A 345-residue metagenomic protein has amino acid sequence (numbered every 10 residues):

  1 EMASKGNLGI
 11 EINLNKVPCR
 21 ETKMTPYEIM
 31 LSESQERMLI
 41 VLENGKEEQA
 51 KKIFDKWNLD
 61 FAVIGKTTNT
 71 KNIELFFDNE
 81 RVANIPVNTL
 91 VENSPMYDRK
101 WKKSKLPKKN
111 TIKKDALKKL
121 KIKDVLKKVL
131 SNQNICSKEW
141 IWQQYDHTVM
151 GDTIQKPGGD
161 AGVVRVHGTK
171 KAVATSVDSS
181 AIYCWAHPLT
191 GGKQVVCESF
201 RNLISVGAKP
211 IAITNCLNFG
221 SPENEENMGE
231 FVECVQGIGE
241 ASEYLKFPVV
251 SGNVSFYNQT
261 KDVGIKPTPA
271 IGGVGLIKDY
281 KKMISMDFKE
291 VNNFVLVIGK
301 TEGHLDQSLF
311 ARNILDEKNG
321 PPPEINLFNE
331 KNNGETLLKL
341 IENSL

Functional and structural regions predicted by a protein language model:
E1-L345: Glycine/proline-enriched, intrinsically flexible loops and inter-domain linkers
